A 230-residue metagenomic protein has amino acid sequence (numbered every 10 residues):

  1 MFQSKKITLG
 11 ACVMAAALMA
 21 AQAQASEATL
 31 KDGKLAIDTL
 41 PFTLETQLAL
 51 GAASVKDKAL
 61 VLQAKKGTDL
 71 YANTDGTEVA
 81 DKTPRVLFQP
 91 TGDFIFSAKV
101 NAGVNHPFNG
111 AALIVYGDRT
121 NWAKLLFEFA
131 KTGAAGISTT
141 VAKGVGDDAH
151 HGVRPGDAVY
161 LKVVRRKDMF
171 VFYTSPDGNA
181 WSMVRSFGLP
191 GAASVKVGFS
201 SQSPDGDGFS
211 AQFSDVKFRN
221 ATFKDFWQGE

Functional and structural regions predicted by a protein language model:
M1-G10: Bacterial N-terminal signal peptides that target proteins for export
G10-M19: Bacterial N-terminal signal peptides
A20-A25: Boundary at the C-terminal end of the N-terminal hydrophobic targeting segment
S26-E230: Extracellular glycan-recognition regions
